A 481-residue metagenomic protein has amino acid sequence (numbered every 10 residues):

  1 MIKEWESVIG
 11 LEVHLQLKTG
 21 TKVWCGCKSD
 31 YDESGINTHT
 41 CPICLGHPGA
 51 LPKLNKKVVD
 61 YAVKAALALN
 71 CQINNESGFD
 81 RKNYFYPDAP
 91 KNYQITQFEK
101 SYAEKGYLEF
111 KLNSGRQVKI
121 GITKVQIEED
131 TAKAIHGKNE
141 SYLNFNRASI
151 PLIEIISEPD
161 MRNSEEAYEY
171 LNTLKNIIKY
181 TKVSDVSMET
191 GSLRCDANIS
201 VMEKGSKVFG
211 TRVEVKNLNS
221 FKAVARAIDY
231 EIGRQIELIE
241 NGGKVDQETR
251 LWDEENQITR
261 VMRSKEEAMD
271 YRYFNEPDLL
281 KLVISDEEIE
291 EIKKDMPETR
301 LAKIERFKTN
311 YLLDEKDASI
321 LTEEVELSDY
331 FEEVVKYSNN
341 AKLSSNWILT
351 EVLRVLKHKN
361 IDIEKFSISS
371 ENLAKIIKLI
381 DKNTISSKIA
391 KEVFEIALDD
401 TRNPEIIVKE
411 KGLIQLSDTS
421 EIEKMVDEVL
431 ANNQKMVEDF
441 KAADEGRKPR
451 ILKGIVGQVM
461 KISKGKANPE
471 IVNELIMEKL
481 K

Functional and structural regions predicted by a protein language model:
M1-E298, T309, E315, K336-N340 (+1 more regions): Basic, nucleic-acid-interacting segments
K3, V335-S344, T384, G446-P449: Structural motif
K18, N198, G233, S328 (+7 more regions): Amphipathic alpha-helical core segments of compact helical bundles
G191-E203, K308-E332, A341-K359, E371-L373 (+2 more regions): Core structural elements
L282-V283, A318, Y330-E332, L343-S344 (+6 more regions): Extended hydrophobic-aromatic, low-complexity segments
I304-K308, E332-K336, L353, A374-D381 (+2 more regions): Amphipathic alpha-helical segments within well-ordered protein domains
E364-A374, K378, S387-K461: Strongly charged, low-complexity linkers/loops
P449-K481: Short, amphipathic C-terminal "tail helix"
